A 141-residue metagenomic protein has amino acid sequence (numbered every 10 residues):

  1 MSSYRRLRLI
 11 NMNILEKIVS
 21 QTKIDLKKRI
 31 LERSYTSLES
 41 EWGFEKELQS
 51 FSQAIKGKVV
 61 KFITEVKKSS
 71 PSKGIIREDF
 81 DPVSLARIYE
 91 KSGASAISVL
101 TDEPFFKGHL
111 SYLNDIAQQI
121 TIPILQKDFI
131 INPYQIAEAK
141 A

Functional and structural regions predicted by a protein language model:
S2-N11: Short, Lys/Arg-enriched N-terminal segments with co-localized hydrophobic residues within the first ~10-30 amino acids
N13-R77: An N-cap/entry alpha-helix motif that binds or orients negatively charged groups
I18, A96-F106, I122-N132, A137: Catalytic beta/alpha-barrel core
T36-G43, S70-R77, S95-I116: Glycine-rich, proline-tolerant flexible connector loops at the mouths of alpha/beta enzymes
Q49-S50, G57-K58, G108-F129: Alpha-helix-loop-beta-strand connector modules within alpha/beta enzyme cores
S52, A86, L110-L113, I136: Generic structural signal for well-ordered alpha-helices, preferentially at hydrophobic/aromatic core positions
V66-D81, P123-I131: Active-site mouth loops of central-metabolism enzymes
E78-I97, Q119, Y134-A141: Alpha/beta enzyme core
